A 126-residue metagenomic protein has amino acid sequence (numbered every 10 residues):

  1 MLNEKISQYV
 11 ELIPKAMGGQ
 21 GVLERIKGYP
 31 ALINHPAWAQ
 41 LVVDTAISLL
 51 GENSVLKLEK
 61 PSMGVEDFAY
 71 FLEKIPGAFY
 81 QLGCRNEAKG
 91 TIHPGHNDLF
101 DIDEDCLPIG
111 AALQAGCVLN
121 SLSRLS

Functional and structural regions predicted by a protein language model:
M1-S126: Metal-dependent amide/peptide-bond hydrolase catalytic core, centered on the "pita-bread" metallohydrolase fold
